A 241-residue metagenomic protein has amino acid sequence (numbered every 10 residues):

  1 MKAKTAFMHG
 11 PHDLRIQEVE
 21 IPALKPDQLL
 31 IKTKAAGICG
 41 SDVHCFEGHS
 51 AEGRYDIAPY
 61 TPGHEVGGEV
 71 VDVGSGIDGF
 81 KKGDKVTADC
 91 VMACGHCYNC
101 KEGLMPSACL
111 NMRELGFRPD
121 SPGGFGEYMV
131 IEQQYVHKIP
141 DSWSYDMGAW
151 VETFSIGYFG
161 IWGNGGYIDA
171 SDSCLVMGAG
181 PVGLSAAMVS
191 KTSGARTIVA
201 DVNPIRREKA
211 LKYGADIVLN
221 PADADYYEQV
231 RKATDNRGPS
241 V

Functional and structural regions predicted by a protein language model:
M1-K4: Extreme N-terminal starter segment of soluble prokaryotic enzymes
A6-D13: Extracellular beta-rich ligand/substrate-recognition surface
P22-A36, S50-K101, P140-S142: Glycine-rich beta-strand-centered segment in the early N-terminal region that forms part of a ligand/cofactor-binding
S41-E47: Cytochrome P450 core scaffold surrounding the K-helix E-X-X-R motif and the conserved "meander" helix-loop region
Y55, C94-M177: NAD(P)H dinucleotide-binding glycine-rich loop of Rossmann-like/cofactor-binding domains, especially the beta1-alpha1
A170-A179, K191-V241: Adenosine-nucleotide cofactor-binding segment
G183-L184: N-terminal Rossmann-fold NAD(P) dinucleotide-binding loop
